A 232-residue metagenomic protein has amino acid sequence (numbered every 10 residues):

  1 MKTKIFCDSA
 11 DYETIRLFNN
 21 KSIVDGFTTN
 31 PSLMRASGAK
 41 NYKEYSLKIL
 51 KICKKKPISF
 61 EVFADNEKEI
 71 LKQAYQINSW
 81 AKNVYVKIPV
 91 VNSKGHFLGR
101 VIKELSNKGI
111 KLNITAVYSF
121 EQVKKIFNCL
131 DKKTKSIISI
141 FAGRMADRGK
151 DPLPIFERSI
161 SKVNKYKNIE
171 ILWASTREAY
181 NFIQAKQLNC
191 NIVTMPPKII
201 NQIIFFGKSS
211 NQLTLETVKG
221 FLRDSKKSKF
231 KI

Functional and structural regions predicted by a protein language model:
M1-R16, N20-V24, T28-E104, K108 (+1 more regions): Active-site beta->alpha loop and helix N-cap motifs at the rims of alpha/beta catalytic domains
A39-K40, L71-K72, L98-G99, K124-C129 (+1 more regions): Short secondary-structure transition/capping segments
I110-N201, G207-S228: Catalytic alpha/beta core domains of metabolic enzymes, predominantly
